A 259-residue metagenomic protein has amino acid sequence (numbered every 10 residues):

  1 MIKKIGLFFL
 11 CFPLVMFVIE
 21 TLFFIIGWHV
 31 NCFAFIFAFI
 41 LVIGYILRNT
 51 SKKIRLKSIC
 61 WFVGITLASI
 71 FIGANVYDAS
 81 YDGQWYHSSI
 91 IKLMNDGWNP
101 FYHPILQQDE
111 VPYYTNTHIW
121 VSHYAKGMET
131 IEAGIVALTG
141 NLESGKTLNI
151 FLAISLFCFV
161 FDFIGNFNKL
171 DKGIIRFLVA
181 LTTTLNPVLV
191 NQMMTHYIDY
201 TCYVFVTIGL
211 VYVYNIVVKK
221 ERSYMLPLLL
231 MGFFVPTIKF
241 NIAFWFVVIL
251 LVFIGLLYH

Functional and structural regions predicted by a protein language model:
M1-I54: Membrane-embedded, hydrophobic transmembrane alpha-helices
L14-F17, V42-L47, G134, S144-K169 (+1 more regions): Transmembrane-helix motifs of polytopic, lipid-linked glycan transferases
E20-F24, Y224-F240, F246-L251: Membrane-interface alpha helices of multi-pass inner-membrane proteins
R48-I54, V218, W245-H259: Perimembrane helix-loop-helix junctions
F71-Y113, G134: Extracytoplasmic loop-helix module adjacent to an early transmembrane segment
I91-K92, Q108-G140: Short hydrophobic/aromatic helix or loop-helix immediately within or flanking a transmembrane segment in polytopic
K169, V206-Y224: Membrane-interface transmembrane helices that cradle and orient dolichyl/undecaprenyl
V188-T201: Short acidic/glycine- and proline-prone juxtamembrane loop motifs at membrane-interface regions of multi-pass membrane
